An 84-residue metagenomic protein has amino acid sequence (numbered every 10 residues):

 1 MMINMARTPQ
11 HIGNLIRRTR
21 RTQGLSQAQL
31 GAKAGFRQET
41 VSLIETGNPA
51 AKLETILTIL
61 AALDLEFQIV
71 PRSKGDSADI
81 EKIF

Functional and structural regions predicted by a protein language model:
M1-R21: A short, Lys/Arg-rich alpha-helix, primarily the initiator
T8, L15, T40-L43, T55-I59: Residue-level recognition of specific faces of alpha-helices
N14-G31, T58: Short basic helix-loop element that most often maps to the first helix and adjoining turn of HTH DNA-binding modules
G35-P49: Recognition helix of helix-turn-helix/homeodomain-like DNA-binding domains that insert into the DNA major groove
A50-L53, S77: Structural motif corresponding to alpha-helix initiation and N-cap regions
E54-V70: DNA major-groove recognition helix of helix-turn-helix/homeodomain DNA-binding modules
Q68-F84: Short, charged recognition helix plus adjacent turn of helix-turn-helix-like nucleic-acid-binding domains
